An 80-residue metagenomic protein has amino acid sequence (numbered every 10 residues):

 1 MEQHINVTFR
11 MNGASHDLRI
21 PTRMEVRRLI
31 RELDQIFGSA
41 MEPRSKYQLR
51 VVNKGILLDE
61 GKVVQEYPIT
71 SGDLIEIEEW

Functional and structural regions predicted by a protein language model:
M1-V7, S45: Short structural boundary motif marking the start of a folded domain
R10-R28: Short, contiguous acidic and Ser/Thr-rich linear segments
M11-N12, R44-Q65: Short acidic beta-strand-loop surface patches of small beta-rich interaction domains
D17, L57-D59, E76: A sequence-level detector of short linear motifs
T22-E42: Short amphipathic, charge-patterned alpha-helical segments
S71-I75: Loop/turn positions that initiate beta-strands
